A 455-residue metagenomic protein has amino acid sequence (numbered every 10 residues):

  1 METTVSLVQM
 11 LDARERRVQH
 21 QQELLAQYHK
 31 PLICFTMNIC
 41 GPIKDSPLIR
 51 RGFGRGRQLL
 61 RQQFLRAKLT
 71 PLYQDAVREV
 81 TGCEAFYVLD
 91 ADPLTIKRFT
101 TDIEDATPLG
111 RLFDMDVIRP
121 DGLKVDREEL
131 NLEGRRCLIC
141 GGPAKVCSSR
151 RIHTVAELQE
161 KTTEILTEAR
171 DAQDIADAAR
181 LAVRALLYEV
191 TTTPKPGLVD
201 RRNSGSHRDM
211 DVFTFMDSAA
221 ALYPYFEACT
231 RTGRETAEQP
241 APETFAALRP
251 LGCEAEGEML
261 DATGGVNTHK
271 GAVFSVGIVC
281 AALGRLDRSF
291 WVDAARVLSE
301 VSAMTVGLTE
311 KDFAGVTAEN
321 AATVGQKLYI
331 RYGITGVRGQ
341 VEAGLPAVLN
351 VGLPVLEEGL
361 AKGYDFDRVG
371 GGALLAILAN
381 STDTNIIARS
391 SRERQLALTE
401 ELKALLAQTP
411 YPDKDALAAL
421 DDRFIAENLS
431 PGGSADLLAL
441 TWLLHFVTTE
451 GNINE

Functional and structural regions predicted by a protein language model:
M1-A67, R78, R98, D102-D171: Long, contiguous binding/interaction regions
L32-D92, M210-A237: Short, well-structured hydrophobic secondary-structure segments
D45-S46, P93-T100, W291-R296: Short, conserved charged micro-motifs
E164-A241, F245, L283-D422, T449 (+1 more regions): Phosphate-rich cofactor/ligand-interacting catalytic cores and adjacent structured alpha/beta frameworks
A228-G284: Long, hydrophobic/aromatic-enriched structural stretches that serve as scaffold segments
G257-K270, K362, D422-P431: A short glycine/serine-rich beta->alpha loop
S275, G371-L378, L437-L444: Short, structured motif recognition centered on aromatic/hydrophobic residues
A426, S430-I453: Short, amphipathic C-terminal "tail helix"
